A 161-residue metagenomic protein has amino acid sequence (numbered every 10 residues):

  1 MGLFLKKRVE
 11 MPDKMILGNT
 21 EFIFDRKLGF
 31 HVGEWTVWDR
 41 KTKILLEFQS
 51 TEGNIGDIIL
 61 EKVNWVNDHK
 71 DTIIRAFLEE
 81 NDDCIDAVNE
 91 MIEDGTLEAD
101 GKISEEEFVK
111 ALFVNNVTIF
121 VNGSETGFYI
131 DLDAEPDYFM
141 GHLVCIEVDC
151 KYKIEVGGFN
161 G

Functional and structural regions predicted by a protein language model:
M1-I23, K110-L112, N116-G161: Acidic, proline/glycine-rich low-complexity IDRs
M1-L97: Long, contiguous N-terminal structural blocks used for assembly/anchoring
D68-Y138: Amphipathic protein-protein interaction modules
